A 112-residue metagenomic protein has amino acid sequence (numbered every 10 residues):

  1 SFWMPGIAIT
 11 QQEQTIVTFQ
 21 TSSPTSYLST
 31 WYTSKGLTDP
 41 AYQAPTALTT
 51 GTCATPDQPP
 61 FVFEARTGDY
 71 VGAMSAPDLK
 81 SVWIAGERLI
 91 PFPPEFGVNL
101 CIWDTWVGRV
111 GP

Functional and structural regions predicted by a protein language model:
S1-P112: C-terminal PAP-associated
